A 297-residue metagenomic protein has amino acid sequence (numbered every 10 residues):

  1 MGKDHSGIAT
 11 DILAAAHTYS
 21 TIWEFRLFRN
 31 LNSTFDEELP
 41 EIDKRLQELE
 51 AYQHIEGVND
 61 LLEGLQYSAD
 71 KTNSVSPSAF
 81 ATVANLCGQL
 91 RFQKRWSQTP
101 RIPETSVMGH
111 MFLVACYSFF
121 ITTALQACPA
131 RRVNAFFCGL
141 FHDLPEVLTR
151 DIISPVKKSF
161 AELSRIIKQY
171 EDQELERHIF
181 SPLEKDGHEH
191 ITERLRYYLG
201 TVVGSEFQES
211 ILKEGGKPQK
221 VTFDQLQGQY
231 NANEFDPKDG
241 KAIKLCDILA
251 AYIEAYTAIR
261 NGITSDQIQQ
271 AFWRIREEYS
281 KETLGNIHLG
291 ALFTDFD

Functional and structural regions predicted by a protein language model:
M1-D43, N59-A81, A135-F136, S181-R260 (+1 more regions): Histidine/acidic-rich helix-loop-helix segments that form or flank divalent-metal centers in metalloenzyme catalytic
D11-A14, T18-T21, F112-T122, A130-I153 (+3 more regions): Active-site alpha-helical segments that house and flank conserved acidic catalytic motifs for diphosphate chemistry
F28-D36, I121-R131, P155-V156, G262-I263: Inter-helical turn/loop segments and adjacent helix faces that build the functional surface of alpha-helical bundle
D36-E48, T105-V107, V156-S181, K241 (+1 more regions): Divalent-cation-assisted or electrostatically stabilized phosphate/pyrophosphate-binding catalytic cores
I55-E56: Catalytic phosphate/metal-binding cores of nucleic-acid and nucleotide-processing enzymes, i.e., regions that mediate
F80-S97, Q225: Short alpha-helical hairpin
P100-A135, V221-Y230: Alpha-helical phosphate/pyrophosphate-handling elements in metalloenzyme active cores
E282-D297: Non-catalytic terminal regions of proteins
